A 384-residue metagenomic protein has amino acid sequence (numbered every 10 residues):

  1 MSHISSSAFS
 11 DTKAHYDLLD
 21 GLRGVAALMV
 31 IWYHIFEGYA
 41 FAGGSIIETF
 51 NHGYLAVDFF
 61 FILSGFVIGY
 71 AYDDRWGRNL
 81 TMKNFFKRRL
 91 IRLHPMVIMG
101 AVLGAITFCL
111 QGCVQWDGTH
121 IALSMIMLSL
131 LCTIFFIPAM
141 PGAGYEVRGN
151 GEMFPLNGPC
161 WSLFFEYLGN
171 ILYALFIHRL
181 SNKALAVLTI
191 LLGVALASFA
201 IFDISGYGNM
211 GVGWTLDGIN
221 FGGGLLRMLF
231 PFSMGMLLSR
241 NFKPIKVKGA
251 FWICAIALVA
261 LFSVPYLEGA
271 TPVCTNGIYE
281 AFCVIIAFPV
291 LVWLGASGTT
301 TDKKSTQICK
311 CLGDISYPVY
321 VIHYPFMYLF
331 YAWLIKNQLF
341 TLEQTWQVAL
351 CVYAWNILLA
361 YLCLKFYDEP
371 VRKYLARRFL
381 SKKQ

Functional and structural regions predicted by a protein language model:
S2-L18, L28, W32-N51, G69-M82 (+6 more regions): Alpha-helical transmembrane segments in multi-pass integral membrane proteins
H3, L93-Y167, A195-G218, F282-A296: Membrane-interface helix-loop-helix regions
L19, N84-F85, L93, S162 (+1 more regions): Alpha-helical transmembrane segments and their helix-entry boundary regions
D20, G24-A27, S64, P95-A101 (+1 more regions): Residues within membrane-spanning alpha-helices of integral membrane proteins, especially the hydrophobic core/packing
G21-G24, H52, L163-Y167, I171 (+1 more regions): Hydrophobic alpha-helical transmembrane bundles that constitute the permease/transmembrane domains of multi-pass
V25, F36, F60, F164-L168 (+1 more regions): Active-site His/Glu-centered metal-binding helix of metallohydrolases
R89, L93-V102, I285-I286, A349 (+4 more regions): Alpha-helical transmembrane spans of integral membrane proteins, capturing the lipid-embedded, hydrophobic core of TM
